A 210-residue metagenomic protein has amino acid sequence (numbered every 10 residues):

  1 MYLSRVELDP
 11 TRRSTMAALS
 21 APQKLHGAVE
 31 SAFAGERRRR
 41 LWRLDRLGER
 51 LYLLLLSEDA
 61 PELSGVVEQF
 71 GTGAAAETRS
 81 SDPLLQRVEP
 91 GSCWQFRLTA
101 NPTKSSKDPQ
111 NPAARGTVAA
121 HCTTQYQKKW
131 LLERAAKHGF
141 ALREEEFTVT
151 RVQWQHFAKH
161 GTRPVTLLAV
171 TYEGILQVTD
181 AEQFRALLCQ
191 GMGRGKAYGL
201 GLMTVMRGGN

Functional and structural regions predicted by a protein language model:
M1-N210: RNA-interacting cores
